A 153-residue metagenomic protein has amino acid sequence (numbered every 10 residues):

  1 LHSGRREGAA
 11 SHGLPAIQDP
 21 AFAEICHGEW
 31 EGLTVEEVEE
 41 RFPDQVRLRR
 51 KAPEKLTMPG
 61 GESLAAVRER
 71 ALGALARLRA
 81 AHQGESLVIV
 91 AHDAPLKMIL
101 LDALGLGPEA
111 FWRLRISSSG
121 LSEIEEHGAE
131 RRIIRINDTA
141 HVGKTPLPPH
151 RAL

Functional and structural regions predicted by a protein language model:
L1, P95-L96: Alpha-helix capping/helix-boundary segments
L1-R47: Phosphate-coordination/substrate-recognition cap region in phosphate-metabolizing enzymes
I25-E39, A80-S86, L101-L153: Acidic, low-complexity terminal tails and accessory targeting/binding regions of phosphate-metabolizing enzymes
E39, L64, R68-L72: Amphipathic, non-transmembrane alpha-helical scaffold segments
F42, P53, A71-L75, S118: Short amphipathic alpha-helical/adjacent loop interface patches that line ligand and macromolecule-binding sites
Q45-A66: Short glycine/proline- and acidic residue-enriched helix-loop micro-motifs that form flexible lids or anion-recognition
H92: Short, conserved phosphate/pyrophosphate- and ester-handling motifs at nucleotide-, phospho-/glycolipid
